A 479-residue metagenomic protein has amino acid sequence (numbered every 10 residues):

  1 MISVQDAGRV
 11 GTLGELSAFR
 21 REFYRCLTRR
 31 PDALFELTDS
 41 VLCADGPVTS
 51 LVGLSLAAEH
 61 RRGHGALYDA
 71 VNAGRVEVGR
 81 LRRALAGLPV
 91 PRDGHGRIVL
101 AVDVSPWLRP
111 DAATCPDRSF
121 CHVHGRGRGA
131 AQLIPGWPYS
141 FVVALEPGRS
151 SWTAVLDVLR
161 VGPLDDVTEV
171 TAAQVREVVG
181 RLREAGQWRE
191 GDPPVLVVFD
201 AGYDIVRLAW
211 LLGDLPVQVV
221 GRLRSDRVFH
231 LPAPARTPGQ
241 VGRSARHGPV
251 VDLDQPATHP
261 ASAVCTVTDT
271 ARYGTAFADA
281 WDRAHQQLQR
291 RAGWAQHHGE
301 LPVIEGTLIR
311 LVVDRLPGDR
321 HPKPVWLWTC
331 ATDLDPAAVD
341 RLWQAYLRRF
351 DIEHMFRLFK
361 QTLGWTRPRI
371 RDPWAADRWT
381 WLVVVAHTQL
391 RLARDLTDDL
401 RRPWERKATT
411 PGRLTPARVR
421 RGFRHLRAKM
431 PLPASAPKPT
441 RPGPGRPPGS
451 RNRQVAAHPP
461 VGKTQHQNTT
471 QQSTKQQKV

Functional and structural regions predicted by a protein language model:
M1, L37-T49, R80-A84, I134 (+3 more regions): Short N-terminal helix-initiation segments at or just after the protein's N-terminus
M1-L27, A113, R149-V479: Single, function-defining residue in the core of a domain
I2-N72: Gly/serine-rich nucleotide phosphate-binding loop at the start of the catalytic core of nucleotide/ADP-ribose-handling
A33, G46-T49, R62, A66 (+7 more regions): Generic alpha-helix structural propensity
S40, A57, G87-L88, V178-G186: A generic secondary-structure signal
V41, A70-G162, Q289, A295-H297: Active-site-proximal, Lys/Arg-enriched surface segment that forms a nucleic-acid-binding/basic interface patch
D45, L54-G96, Q240-A263: Short N-terminal signal/transit or membrane-insertion segments and the immediately adjacent low-complexity/disordered
L54, V142, V385: A residue-level signal for conserved active-site and pocket-lining positions in enzyme catalytic cores
